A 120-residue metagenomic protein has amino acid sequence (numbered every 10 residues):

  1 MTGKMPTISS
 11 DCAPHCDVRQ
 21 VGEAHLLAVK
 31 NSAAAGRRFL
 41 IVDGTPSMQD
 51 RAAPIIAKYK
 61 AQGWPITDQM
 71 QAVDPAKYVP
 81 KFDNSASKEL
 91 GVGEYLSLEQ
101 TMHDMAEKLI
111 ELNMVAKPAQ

Functional and structural regions predicted by a protein language model:
M1-R19: A conserved pocket-lining segment of Rossmann-fold NAD(P)-dependent short-chain dehydrogenase/reductase
T7-S10, Q69-A72, K88: Short interface patches used for recognition in eukaryotic signaling and trafficking proteins
D17-V21, S97-L98: An acidic site on a long C-lobe helix of protein kinase domains
G22-V73, D104-L109, N113-Q120: Mid/C-terminal beta-alpha module of Rossmann-like enzyme folds, strongest in SDR-family dehydrogenases/epimerases
A61, V92-G93: Helix N-cap/coil-helix junction residues
V73-V92: Conserved C-terminal active-site "lid" loop/helix of NAD(P)H-dependent oxidoreductases that clamps the redox cofactor
